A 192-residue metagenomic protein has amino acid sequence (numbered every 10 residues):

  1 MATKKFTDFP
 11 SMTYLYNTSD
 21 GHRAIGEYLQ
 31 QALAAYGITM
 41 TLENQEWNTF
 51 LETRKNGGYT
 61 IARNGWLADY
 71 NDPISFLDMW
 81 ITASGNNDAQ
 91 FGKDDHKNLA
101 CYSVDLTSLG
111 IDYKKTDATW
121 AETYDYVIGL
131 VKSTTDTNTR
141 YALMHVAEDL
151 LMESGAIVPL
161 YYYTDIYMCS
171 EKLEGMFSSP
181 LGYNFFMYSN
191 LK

Functional and structural regions predicted by a protein language model:
M1-Q31, A35, V146: Append "and occasionally in soluble cytosolic enzymes with long acidic Gly/Pro-rich linkers
A2-D8, T53-G57, D78-G129, S133 (+1 more regions): Short, solvent-exposed loop/beta-turn-alpha elements that line the ligand-binding surface or hinge of extracytoplasmic
Y14-I25, L42, E46, G65 (+2 more regions): Extracytoplasmic/periplasmic, Sec-exported soluble proteins
T18-H22, W47-T49, L67-N71, D149-L150 (+1 more regions): Solvent-exposed loop/turn segments at secondary-structure junctions within structured extracellular/periplasmic domains
A24-A35, N48, E52, E122-G129 (+1 more regions): Solvent-exposed, polar/charged alpha-helical surfaces in well-ordered, non-transmembrane soluble domains, broadly
I25, L150-P159: Periplasmic-binding protein-like
A34-K93: Periplasmic binding protein-like
